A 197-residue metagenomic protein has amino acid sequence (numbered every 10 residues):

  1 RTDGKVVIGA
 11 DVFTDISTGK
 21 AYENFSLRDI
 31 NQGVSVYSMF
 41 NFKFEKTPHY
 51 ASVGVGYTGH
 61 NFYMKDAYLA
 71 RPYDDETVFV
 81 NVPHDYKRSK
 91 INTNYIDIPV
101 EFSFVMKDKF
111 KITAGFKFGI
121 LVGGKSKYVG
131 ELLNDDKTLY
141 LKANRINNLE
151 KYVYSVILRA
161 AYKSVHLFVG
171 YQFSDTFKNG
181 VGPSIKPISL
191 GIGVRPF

Functional and structural regions predicted by a protein language model:
R1-I16: Transmembrane beta-strand segments of Gram-negative outer membrane beta-barrel proteins
T2-V6, R28-V34, N92-I96, E150-Y154 (+2 more regions): Residues that define the transmembrane beta-barrel architecture of outer-membrane proteins
A10, V36-F42, V55-Y57, I98-F104 (+4 more regions): Residues on the lipid-exposed face of transmembrane beta-strands in outer-membrane beta-barrel proteins
D15-Y37, F177-N179: Surface-exposed strand-loop-strand hairpins of Gram-negative outer-membrane beta-barrel proteins
S17, L141-F197: Predominantly the C-terminal beta-signal and adjacent terminal strand-loop region of outer-membrane beta-barrel
T18-D29, F62-T93, L121-N134, T138-I157: Extracellular/periplasm-exposed beta-strand and loop segments of Gram-negative cell-envelope proteins, dominated by
K46-A70: Early exported N-terminus immediately downstream of N-terminal targeting peptides
K46-H49, K109-I112, S164-V169: Repeated loop/turn-to-beta-strand initiation elements of outer-membrane beta-barrel proteins
